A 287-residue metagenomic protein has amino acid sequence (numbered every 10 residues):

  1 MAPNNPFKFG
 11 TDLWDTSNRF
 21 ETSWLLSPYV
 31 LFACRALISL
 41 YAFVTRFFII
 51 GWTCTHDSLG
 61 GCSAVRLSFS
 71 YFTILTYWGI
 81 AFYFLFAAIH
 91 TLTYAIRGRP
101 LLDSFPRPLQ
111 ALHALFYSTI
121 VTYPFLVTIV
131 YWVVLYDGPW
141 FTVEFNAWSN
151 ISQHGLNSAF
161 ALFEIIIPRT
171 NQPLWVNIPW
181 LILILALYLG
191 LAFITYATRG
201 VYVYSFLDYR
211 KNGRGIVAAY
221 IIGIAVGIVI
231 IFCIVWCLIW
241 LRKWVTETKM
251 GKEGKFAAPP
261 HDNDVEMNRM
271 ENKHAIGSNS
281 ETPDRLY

Functional and structural regions predicted by a protein language model:
M1-E21, T248-Y287: Non-transmembrane, juxtamembrane loop and terminal tail segments of multi-pass eukaryotic membrane proteins
A2-L37, G61-S63, L67, F86-I120 (+2 more regions): Helix-loop boundary elements of multi-pass alpha-helical membrane proteins
G10, W14, E21-T22, V44 (+2 more regions): Amphipathic repeat-derived elements
L25-V30, S70-Y71, R199-W236, F256-D262 (+1 more regions): Membrane-interface transmembrane-helix boundary segments in multi-pass integral membrane proteins
L26-A42, R66-Y83, P108-V127, V143-N157 (+2 more regions): Transmembrane alpha-helices of multi-pass eukaryotic membrane proteins
I38-T55, G79-A95, V121-G138, S158-P168 (+2 more regions): Membrane-embedded alpha-helices of multi-pass membrane proteins, especially ion channels and transporters
T45-T73, W132-N150, I165-P179, I194-A218: Membrane-lumen (extracellular) interface motif
I120-Y123, V127, V133, F145-S149 (+8 more regions): Catalytic cores of phosphodiester-bond-cleaving enzymes
